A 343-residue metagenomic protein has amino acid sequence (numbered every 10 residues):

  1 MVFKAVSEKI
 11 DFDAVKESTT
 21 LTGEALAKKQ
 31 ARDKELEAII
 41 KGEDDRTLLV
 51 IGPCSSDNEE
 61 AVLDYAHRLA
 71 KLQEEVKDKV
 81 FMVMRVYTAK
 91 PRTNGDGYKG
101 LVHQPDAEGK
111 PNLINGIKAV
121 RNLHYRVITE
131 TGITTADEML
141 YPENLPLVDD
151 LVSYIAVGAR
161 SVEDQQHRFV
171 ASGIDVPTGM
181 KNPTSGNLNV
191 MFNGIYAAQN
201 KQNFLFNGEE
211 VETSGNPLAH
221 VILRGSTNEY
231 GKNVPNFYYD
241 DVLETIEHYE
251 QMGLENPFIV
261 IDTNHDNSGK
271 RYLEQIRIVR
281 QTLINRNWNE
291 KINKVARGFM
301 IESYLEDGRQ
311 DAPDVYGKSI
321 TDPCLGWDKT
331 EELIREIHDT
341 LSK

Functional and structural regions predicted by a protein language model:
M1-I40: N- or domain-start disorder-to-order transition segments that initiate the globular core
E37-D45, Q251-N256: Glycine-rich phosphate/diphosphate-binding loops that line cofactor/substrate pockets in enzymes
L48-A61, D322: Conserved phosphate/anionic-ligand binding catalytic regions in large, soluble enzymes, centered on
G52, I261, G326: Conserved, mostly hydrophobic/aromatic
A66, K79-E244, H265-D266, K270 (+5 more regions): Active-site-facing alpha/beta catalytic cores
T245-E250: Redox- and metal-dependent alpha/beta enzyme cores, enriched for Fe-S-associated oxidoreductases and cofactor-handling
S303-L341: Internal helix-turn-beta structural module
